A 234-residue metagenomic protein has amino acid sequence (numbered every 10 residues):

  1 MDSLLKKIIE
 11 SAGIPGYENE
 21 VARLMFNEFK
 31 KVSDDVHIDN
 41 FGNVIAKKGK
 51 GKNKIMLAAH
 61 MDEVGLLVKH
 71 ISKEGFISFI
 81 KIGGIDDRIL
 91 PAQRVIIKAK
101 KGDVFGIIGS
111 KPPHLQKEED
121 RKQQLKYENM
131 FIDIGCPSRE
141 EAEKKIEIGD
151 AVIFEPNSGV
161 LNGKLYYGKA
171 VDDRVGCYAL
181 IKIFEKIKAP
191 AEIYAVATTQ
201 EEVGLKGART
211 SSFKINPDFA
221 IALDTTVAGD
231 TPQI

Functional and structural regions predicted by a protein language model:
M1-I234: N-terminal hydrophobic/helix-forming segments and targeting peptides
